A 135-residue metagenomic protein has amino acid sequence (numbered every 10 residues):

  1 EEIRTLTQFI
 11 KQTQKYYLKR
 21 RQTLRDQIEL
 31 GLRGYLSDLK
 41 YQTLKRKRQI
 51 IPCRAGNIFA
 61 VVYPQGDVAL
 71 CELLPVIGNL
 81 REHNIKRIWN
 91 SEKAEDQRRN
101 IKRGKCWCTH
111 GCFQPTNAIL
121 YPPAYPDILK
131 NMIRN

Functional and structural regions predicted by a protein language model:
E1-A55, V61-P64, V68-A69, P75 (+2 more regions): Radical SAM enzyme [4Fe-4S]-AdoMet core and its adjacent flexible, acidic and glycine-rich loops/tails across
R48-I50, D67-N135: Flexible mid-to-C-terminal extensions adjoining Fe-S/redox cofactors in radical SAM and related proteins
